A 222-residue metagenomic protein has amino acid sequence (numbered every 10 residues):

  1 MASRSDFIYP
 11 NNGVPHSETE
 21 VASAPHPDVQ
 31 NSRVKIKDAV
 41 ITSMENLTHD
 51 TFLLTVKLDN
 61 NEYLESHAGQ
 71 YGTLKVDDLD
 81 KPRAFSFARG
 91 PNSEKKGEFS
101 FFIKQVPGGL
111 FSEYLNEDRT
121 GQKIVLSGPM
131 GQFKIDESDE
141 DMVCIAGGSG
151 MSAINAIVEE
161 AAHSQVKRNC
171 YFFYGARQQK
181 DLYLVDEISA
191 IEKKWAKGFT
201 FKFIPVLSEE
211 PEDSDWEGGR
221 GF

Functional and structural regions predicted by a protein language model:
A2-V14, N169, F173-Y174, Q178-F222: Reductase modules of NAD(P)H-dependent flavoproteins
P15-T120, A176-Q178, V206-E210: Ferredoxin-reductase
N60, A161-Q165, E192-W195: Active-site catalytic pocket residues across diverse enzymes, especially alpha/beta-hydrolases
F85-K95, D136-S149: Short, compositionally biased
S127-D139: A short, basic/flexible loop-to-alpha-helix module at the beginning of a structural domain
D139, E160-C170: Conserved S-adenosyl-L-methionine
M151-H163: Histidine-anchored nucleotide/phosphate-binding helix
